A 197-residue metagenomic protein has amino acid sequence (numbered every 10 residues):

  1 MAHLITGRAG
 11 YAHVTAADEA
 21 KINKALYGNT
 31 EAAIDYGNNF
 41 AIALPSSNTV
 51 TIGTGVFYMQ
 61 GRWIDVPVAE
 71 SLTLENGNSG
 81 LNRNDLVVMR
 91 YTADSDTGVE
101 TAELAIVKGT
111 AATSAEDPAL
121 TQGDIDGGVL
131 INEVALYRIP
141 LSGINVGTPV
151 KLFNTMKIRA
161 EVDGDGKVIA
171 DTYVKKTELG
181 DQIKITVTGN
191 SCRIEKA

Functional and structural regions predicted by a protein language model:
M1-F57: N-terminal "first-domain core" detector
L4-Y11, T49-K176: Beta-strand-rich solenoidal segments
I34, I42-L44, L81, I131 (+2 more regions): A generic structural signal for short, solvent-exposed coil/turn residues that cap or connect secondary-structure
G37-N38, L86-V87, E178-T186: Short small/polar-residue motifs
D181-A197: C-terminal, disordered and strongly charge-biased linear tails with low hydrophobicity
